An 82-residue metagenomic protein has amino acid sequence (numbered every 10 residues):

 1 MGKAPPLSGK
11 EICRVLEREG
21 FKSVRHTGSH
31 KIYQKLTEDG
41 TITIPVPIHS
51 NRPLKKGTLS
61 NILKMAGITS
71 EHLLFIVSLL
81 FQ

Functional and structural regions predicted by a protein language model:
M1-T27, E38: N-terminal first-folded block
A4, K10, P47-H49, G57 (+1 more regions): Surface-exposed loop/turn and secondary-structure junction residues enriched for glycine/proline
R25-G57, N61: A short, structured beta-strand/loop element
N51-Q82: C-terminal structural segments of small proteins and small subunits
